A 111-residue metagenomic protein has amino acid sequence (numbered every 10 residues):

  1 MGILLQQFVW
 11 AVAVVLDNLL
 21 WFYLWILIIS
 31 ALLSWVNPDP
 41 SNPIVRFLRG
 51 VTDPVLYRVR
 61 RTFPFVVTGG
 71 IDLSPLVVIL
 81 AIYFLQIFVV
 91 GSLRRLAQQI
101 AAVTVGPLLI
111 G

Functional and structural regions predicted by a protein language model:
M1-G111: Selective transmembrane helix interface/packing segments
